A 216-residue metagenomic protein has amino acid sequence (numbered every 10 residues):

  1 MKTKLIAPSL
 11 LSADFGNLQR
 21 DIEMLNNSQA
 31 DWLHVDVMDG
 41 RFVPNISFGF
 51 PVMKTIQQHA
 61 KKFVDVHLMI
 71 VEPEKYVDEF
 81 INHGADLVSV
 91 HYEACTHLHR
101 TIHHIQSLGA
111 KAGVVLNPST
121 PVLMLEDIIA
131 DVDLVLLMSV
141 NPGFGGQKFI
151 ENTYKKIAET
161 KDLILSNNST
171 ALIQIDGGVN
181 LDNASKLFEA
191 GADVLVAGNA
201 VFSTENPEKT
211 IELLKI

Functional and structural regions predicted by a protein language model:
M1-S89, E93-H97, H104-A112, L125-V132 (+6 more regions): Conserved N-terminal beta1-alpha1 strand-loop-helix module at the mouth
H67, V115, Q174-D176: Solvent-exposed beta-strand sheet faces enriched in polar/charged residues
K111-V115, S119: Internal catalytic-core helix/loop-beta-alpha segment that presents or stabilizes conserved functional determinants
T120-M124: A short, acidic/glycine-rich surface segment
V140-P142: Short glycine-rich anion-binding loops that position phosphate/pyrophosphate groups of nucleotides and phosphorylated
I175-G178, V196-N199: Glycine-rich beta-strand-to-loop/alpha-helix junction loops that act as flexible
G178-A190: Acidic, divalent-metal-coordinating active-site segment for phosphoryl/phosphodiester hydrolysis, typified by short
